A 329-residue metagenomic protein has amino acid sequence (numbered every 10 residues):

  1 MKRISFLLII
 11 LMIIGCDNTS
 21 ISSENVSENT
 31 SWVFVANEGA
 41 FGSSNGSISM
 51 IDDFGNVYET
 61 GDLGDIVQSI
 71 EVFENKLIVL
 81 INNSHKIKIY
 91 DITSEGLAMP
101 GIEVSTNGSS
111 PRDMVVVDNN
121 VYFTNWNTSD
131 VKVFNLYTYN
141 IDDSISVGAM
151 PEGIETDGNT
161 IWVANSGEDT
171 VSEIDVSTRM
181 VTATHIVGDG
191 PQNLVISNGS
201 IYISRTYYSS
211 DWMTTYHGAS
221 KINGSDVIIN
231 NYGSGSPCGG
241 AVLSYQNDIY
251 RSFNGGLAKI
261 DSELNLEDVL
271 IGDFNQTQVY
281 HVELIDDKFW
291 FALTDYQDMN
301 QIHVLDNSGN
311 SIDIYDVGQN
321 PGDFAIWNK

Functional and structural regions predicted by a protein language model:
M1-I4: Positively charged n-region of N-terminal signal peptides that target proteins for export
L7-L8: Sec-dependent N-terminal signal peptides
M12-G15: C-terminal motif of bacterial Sec signal peptides marking the signal peptidase cleavage site
D17-K329: Predominantly soluble domains enriched in secretory-pathway, periplasmic, or organellar proteins
